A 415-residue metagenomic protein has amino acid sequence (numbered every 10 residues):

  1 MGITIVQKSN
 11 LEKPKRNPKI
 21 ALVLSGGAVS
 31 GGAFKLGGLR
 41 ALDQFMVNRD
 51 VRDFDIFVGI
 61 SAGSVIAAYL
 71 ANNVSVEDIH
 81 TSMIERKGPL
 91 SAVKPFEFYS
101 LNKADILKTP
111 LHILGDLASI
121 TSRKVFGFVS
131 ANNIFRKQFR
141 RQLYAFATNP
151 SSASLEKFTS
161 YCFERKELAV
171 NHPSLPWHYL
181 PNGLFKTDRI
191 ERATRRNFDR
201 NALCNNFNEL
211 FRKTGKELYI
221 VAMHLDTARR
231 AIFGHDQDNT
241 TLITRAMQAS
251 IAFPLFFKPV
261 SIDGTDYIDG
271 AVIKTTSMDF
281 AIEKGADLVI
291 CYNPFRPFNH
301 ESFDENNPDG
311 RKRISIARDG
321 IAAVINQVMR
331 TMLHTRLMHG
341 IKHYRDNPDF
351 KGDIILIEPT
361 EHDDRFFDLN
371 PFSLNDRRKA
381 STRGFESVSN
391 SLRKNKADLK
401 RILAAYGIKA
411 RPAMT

Functional and structural regions predicted by a protein language model:
M1-I60, A68-T415: Patatin-like phospholipase
G63: Catalytic cores of secreted/periplasmic lytic hydrolases that degrade extracellular macromolecules
